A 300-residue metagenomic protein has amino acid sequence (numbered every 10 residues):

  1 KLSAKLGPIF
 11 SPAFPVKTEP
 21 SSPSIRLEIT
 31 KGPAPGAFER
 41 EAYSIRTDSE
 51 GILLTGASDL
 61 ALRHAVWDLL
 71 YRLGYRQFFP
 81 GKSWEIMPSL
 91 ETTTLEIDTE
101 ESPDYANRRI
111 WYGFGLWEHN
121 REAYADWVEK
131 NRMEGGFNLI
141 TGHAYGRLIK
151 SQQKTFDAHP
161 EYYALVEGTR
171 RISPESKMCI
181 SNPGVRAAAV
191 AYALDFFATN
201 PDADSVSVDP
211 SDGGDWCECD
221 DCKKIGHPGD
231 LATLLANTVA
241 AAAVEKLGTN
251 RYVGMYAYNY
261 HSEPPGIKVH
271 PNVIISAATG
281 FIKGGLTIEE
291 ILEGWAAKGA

Functional and structural regions predicted by a protein language model:
K1, K5, I9, G36-A236 (+4 more regions): Feature activates predominantly on carbohydrate-active enzymes
P8-S21, R251: Short, well-structured beta-strand/strand-turn elements
P15-E39: Short, well-ordered secondary-structure micro-motifs within conserved domains or adaptor modules
R26-T30, R109-Y112, Y252-N259: Short, hydrophobic beta-strand segments that form beta-sheet elements in well-ordered domains
I172-E175, Y258-E263, E290: Active-site-adjacent structural elements in folded domains
S211-W216, Y258-P264: Short, internal active-site loops enriched in acidic
A236-E263, A277: Aromatic-lined carbohydrate-recognition surfaces of secreted/lumenal glycan-active proteins
S262-N272, A277-A300: Glycoside hydrolase catalytic-domain groove-lining segments
